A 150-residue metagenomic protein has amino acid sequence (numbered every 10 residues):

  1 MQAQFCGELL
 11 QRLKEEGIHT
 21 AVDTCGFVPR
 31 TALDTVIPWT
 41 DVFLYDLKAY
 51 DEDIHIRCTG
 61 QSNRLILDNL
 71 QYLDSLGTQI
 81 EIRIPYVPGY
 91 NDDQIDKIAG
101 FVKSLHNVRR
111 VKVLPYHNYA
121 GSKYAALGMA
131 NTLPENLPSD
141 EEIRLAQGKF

Functional and structural regions predicted by a protein language model:
M1-A125: Conserved AdoMet/S-adenosylmethionine-binding subsite of the radical SAM
R109, Y124-G148: A structural motif corresponding to the C-terminal lobe/cap of the Radical SAM core domain
